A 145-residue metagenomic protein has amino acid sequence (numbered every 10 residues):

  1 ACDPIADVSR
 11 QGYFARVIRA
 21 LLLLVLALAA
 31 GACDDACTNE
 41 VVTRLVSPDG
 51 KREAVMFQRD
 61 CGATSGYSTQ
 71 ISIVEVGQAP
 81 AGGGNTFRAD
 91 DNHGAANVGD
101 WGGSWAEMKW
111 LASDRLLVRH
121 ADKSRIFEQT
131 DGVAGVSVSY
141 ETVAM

Functional and structural regions predicted by a protein language model:
R16-L23: Sec-dependent signal peptide recognition, specifically the positively charged N-region followed immediately by
A29-A32: C-terminal motif of bacterial Sec signal peptides marking the signal peptidase cleavage site
D34, A89-M145: Acidic, small-residue rich beta-repeat scaffolds with periodic aromatic anchors
A36-V46, P80-V98: Local beta-strand/beta-hairpin segments that build beta-sheet-rich folds
C37-V74: N-terminal secretory signal peptides
L45-K51, E75-A81, K109-R115: A short, structured loop/turn motif at beta-sheet edges
G62-N92: N-terminal, post-signal-peptide region of Sec/Tat-exported proteins
